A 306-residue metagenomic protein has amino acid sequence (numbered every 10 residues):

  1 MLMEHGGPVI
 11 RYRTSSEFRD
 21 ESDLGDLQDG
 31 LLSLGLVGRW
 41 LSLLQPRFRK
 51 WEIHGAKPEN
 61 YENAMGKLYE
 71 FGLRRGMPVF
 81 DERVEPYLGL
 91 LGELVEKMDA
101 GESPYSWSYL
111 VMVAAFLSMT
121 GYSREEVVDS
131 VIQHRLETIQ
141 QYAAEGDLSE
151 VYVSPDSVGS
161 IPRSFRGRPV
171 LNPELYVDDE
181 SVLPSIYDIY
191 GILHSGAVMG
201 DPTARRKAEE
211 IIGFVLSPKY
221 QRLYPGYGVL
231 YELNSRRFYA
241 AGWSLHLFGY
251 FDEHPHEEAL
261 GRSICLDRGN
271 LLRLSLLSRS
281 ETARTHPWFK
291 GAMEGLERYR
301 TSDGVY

Functional and structural regions predicted by a protein language model:
M1-Y306: Preference for long, amphipathic alpha-helical scaffolds in soluble/luminal domains and all-alpha bundles
